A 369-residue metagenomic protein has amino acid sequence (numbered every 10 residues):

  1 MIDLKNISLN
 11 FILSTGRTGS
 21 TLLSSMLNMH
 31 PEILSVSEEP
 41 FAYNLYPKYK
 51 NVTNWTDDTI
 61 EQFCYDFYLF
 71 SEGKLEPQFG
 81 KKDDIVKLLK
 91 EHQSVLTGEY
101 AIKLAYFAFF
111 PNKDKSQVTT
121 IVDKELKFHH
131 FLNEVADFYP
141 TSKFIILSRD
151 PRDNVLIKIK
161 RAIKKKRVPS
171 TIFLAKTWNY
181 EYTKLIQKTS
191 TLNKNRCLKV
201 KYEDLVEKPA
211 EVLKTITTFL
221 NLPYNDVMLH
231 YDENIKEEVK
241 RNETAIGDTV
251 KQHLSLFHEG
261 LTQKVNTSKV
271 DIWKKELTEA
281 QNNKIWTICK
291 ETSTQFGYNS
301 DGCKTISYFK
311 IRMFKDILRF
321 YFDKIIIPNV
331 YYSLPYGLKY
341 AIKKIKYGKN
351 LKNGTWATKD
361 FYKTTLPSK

Functional and structural regions predicted by a protein language model:
M1-F11, P223-K369: PAPS-dependent sulfotransferases, especially Golgi type II membrane carbohydrate sulfotransferases
L13-S14, K124: The Walker A (P-loop) glycine that initiates the GxxxxGKT/S ATP-binding motif of P-loop NTPases
R17-T18: ATP-binding Walker
T21-E32: A conserved segment at the C-terminal end of the G1
P31-S35, K143: Catalytic donor-sugar/metal-binding loop of nucleotide-sugar-dependent glycosyltransferases
V36-E39, D226-M228: Catalytic beta-strand/loop signature of glycosyltransferases that borders the donor
E38-K124, F128-H129: PAPS-dependent sulfation machinery
F109-H230, E238-G260: PAPS-dependent sulfotransferase catalytic domain
